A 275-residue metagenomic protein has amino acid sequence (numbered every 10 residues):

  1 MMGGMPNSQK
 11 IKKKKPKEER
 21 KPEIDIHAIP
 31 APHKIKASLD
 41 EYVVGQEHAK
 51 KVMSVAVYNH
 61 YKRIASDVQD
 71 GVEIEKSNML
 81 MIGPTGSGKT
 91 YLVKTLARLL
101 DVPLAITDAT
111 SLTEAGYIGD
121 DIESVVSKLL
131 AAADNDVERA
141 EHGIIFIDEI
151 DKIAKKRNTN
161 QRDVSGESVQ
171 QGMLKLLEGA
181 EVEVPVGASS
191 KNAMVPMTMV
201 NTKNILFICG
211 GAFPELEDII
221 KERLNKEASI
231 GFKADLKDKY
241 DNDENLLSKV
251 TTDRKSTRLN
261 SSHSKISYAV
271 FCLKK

Functional and structural regions predicted by a protein language model:
M1-R258, S262, S267: Non-catalytic accessory segments flanking P-loop/AAA+ NTPase cores
